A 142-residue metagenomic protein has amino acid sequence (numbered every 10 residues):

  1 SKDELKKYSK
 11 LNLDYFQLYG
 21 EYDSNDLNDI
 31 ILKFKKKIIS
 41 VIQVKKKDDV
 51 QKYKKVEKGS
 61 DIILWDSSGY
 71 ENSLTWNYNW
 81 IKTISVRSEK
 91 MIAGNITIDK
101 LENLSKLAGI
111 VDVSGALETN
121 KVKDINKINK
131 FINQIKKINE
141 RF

Functional and structural regions predicted by a protein language model:
S1-K100, I138-F142: Conserved anion-binding
L18-D23, S67-N72, L107-N129: Glycine-rich phosphate-binding active-site loops on the catalytic face of alpha/beta enzymes
D99-A108: Short cationic/low-complexity microdomains
L107, Q134-K137: Residues within well-ordered alpha-helical secondary structure of globular protein domains
